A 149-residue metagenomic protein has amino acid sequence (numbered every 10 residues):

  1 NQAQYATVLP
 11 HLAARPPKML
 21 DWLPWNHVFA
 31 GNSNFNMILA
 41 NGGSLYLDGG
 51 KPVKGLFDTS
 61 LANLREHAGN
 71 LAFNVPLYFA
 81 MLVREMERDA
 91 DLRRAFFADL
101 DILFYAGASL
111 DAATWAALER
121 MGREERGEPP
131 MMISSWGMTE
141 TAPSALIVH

Functional and structural regions predicted by a protein language model:
N1-K18, W25-A90: Conserved AMP-binding/adenylation subdomain of ANL enzymes
L20, V28, N32, F97-A98 (+1 more regions): Generic hydrophobic-segment detector
L20-L23, S134: Short, low-complexity intrinsically disordered segments
N41-S44, L61-A62, G69-N74, V83-H149: Gly/Ser/Thr-rich phosphate-binding loop
